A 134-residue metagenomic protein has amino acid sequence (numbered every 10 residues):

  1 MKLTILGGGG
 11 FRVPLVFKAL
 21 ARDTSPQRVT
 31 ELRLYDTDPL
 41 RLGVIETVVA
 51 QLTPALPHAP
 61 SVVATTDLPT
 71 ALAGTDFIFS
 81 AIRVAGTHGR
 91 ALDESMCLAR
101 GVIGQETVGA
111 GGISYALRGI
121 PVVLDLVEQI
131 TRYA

Functional and structural regions predicted by a protein language model:
M1, V29-R33, A59-V63: Residue-level recognition of the N-termini of beta-strands and the immediately preceding loop/turn
K2-L6, G10-P14, T37, I45 (+1 more regions): N-terminal charged/capping segments associated with class I S-adenosyl-L-methionine
L3-L32: N-terminal Rossmann-like dinucleotide-binding module
L15-R22, E46-T53, V127: Short, well-ordered amphipathic alpha-helices
S25-L52: NAD(P)-binding Rossmann-fold cofactor-contacting core
S61-G74: Short acidic low-complexity segments
D76, R83: Short glycine-/small-residue-rich Rossmann-like dinucleotide-binding loops
V84, H88-A134: Rossmann-fold NAD(P)-binding glycine/threonine-rich loop
